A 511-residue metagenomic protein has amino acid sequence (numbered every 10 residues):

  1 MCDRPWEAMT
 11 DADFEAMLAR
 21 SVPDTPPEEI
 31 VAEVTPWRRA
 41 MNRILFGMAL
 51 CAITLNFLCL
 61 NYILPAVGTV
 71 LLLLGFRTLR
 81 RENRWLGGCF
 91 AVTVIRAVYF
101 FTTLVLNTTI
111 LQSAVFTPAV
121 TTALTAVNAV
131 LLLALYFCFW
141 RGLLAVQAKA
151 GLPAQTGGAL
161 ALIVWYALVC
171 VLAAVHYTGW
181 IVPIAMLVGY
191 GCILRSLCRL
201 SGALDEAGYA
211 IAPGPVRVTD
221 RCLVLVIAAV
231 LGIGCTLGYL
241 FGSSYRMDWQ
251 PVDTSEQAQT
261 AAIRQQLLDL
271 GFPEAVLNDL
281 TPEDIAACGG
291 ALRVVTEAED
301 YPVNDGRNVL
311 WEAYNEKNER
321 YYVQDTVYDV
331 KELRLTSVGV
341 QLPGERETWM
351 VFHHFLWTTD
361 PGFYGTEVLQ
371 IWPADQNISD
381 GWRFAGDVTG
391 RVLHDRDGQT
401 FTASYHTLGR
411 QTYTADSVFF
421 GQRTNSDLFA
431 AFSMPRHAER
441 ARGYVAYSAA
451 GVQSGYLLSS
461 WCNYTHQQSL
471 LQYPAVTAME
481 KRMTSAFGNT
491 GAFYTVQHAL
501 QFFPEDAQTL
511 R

Functional and structural regions predicted by a protein language model:
C2-L58, I63-L111, A134-L172, L187-V224: Membrane-interface extramembranous regions at the lipid-water interface
A52-P65, T102-N128, C170-M186, C235-T254: Membrane-helix interface segments in multi-pass membrane proteins
I211-R246: Internal/C-terminal transmembrane anchor helices
P251-F272: Short extracytoplasmic/periplasmic juxtamembrane "stem" segments immediately C-terminal to an N-terminal membrane anchor
F272-D387: Short N-terminal edge-element motif at the start of the domain
D375-G451: Short helix-loop boundary/capping segments
N425-R511: Extracytoplasmic/luminal low-complexity segments enriched in Pro/Gly and acidic/polar residues that act as flexible
